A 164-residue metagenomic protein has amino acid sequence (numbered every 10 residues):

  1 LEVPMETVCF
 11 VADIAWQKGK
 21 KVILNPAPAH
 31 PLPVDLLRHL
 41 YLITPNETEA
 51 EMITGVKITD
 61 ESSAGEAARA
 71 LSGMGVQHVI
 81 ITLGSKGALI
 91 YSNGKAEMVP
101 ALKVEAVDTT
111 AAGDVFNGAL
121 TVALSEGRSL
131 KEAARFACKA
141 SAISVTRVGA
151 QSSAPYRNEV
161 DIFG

Functional and structural regions predicted by a protein language model:
L1-E66, K86-A88: Conserved beta-alpha-beta core of the PfkB/ribokinase-like small-molecule kinase fold
Q17, H30-L36, E61-G164: Conserved phosphate-binding/catalytic region of the ribokinase-like
